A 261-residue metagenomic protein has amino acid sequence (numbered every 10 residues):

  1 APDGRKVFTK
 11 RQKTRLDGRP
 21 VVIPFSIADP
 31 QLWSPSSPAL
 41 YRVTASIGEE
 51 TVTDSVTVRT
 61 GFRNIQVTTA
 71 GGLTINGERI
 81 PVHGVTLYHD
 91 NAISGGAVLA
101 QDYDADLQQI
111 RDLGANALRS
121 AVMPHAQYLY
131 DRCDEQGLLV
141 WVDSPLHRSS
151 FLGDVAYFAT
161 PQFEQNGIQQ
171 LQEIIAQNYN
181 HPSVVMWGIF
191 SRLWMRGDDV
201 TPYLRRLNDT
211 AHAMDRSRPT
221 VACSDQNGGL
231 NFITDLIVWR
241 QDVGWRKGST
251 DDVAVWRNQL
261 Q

Functional and structural regions predicted by a protein language model:
A1-A126, Y130-R132, Q136-V140, Q170 (+4 more regions): Secreted/periplasmic carbohydrate-active enzymes, especially glycoside hydrolases
L107-Q108, A117-Q261: Substrate-binding/catalytic cleft of secreted carbohydrate-active enzymes, primarily glycoside hydrolases
